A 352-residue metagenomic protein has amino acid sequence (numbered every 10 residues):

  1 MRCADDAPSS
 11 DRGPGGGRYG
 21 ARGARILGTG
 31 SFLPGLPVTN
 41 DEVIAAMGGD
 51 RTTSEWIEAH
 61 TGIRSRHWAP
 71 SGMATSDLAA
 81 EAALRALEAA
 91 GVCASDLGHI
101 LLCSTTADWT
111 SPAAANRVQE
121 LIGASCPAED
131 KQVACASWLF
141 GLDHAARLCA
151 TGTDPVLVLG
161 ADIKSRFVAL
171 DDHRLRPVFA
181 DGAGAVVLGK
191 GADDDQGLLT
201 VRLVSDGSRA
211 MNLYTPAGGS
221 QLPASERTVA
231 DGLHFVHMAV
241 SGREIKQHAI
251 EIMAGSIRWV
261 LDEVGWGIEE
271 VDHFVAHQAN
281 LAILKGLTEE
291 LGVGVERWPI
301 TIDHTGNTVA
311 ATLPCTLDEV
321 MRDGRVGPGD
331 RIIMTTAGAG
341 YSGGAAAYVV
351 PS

Functional and structural regions predicted by a protein language model:
R2-S71, D172-Q247, E251, G255 (+1 more regions): Condensing-enzyme catalytic core mediating Claisen C-C bond formation in acyl metabolism
L27-G30, C103, Q132, V156-D162 (+3 more regions): Short beta-strand segments
P37-V38, S111-A113, V168-D172, G343-A347: Short acidic, glycine/serine/threonine-rich loops at helix termini
D50-E58, W109-G123, V158-K164, A224-A230 (+1 more regions): Acidic-glycine-rich active-site phosphate/pyrophosphate-binding loop
S76, A80-A83, L87, T106-A107 (+5 more regions): Claisen-condensing/thiolase-fold acyl-transfer catalytic domains that form or cleave C-C bonds in fatty acid
S95-C103, I268-H277: Short glycine-rich phosphate-binding loop at a beta-alpha junction
A146, G152-A183: Flexible, glycine-rich active-site loops centered on histidine and acidic residues that chelate a metal or position
